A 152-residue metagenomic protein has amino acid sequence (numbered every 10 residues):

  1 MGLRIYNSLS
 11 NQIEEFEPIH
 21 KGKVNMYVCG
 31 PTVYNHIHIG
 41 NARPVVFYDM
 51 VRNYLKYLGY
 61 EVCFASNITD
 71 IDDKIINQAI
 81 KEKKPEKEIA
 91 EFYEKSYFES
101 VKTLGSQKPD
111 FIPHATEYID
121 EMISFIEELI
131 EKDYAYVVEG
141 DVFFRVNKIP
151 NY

Functional and structural regions predicted by a protein language model:
M1-Y152: NTP-dependent nucleotidyl-transfer catalytic core
